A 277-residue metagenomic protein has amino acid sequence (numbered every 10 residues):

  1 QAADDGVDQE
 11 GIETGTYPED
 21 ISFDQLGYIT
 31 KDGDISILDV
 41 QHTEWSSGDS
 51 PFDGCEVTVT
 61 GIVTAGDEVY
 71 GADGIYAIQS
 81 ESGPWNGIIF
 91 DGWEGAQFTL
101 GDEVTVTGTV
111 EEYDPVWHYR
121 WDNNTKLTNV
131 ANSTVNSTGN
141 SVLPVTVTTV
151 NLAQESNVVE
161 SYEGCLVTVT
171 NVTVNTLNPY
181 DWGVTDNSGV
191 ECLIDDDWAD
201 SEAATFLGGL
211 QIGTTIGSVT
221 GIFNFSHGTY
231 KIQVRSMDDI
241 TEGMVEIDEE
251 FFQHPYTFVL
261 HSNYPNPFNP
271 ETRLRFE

Functional and structural regions predicted by a protein language model:
Q1: Extracellular, beta-strand-rich glycan-interacting domains
D4-V245: OB-fold nucleic-acid-binding modules
D248-Y264, F268-E277: Glycine-centered coil/turn sites that cap beta-strands in beta-rich domains
